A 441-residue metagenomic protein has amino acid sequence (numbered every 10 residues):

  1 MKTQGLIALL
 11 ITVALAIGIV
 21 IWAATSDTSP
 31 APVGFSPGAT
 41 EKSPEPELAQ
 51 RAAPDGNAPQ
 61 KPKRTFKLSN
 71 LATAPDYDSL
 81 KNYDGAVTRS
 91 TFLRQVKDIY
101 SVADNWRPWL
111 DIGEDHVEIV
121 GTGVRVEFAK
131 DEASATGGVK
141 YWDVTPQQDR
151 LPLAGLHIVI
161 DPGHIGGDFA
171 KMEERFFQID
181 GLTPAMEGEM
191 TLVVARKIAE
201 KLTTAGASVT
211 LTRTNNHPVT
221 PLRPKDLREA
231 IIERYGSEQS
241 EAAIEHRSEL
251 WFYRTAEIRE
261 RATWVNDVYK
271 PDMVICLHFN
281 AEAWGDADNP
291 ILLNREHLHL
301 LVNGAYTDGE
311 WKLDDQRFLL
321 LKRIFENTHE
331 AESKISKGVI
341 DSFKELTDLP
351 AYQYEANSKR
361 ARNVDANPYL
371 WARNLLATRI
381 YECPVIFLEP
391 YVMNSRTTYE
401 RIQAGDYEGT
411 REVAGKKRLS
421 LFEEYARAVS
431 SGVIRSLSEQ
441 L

Functional and structural regions predicted by a protein language model:
K2-L441: Catalytic-site microenvironment of enzymes that process N-acetyl-hexosamine-containing cell-wall polysaccharides
